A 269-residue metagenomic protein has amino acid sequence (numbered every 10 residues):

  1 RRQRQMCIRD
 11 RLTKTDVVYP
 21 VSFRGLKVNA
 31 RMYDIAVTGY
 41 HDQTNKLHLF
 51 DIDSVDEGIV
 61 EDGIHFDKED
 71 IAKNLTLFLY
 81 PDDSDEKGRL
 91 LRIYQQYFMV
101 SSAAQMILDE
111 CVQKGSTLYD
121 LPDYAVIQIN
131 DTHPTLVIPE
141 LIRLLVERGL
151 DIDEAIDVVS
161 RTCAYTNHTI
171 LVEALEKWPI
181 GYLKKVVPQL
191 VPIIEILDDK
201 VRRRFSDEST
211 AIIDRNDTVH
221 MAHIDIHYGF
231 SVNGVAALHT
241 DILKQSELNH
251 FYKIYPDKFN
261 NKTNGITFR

Functional and structural regions predicted by a protein language model:
Q3-I8: Short, small-residue-biased leader/transition segments that mark boundaries at the very start of proteins
R9-N130, W178-V235, K244-R269: Active-site cores of enzymes that catalyze phosphoryl transfer or operate on phosphate-rich substrates
V60-E61, I138-L141, N167-L175, K244: Short acidic, glycine/serine/threonine-rich loops at helix termini
S101-L108, P139-R148: Alpha-helical support elements that line or immediately flank enzyme active sites and cofactor-binding pockets
D120, N130-T132, I142, E147-I152 (+1 more regions): Terminal accessory/anchoring regions of large secretory-pathway or extracellular enzymes
Q128-E140, T162-T169: Core structural elements
L144-D199: Extended, well-ordered alpha-helical scaffold/bundle regions in very large, multi-domain proteins
